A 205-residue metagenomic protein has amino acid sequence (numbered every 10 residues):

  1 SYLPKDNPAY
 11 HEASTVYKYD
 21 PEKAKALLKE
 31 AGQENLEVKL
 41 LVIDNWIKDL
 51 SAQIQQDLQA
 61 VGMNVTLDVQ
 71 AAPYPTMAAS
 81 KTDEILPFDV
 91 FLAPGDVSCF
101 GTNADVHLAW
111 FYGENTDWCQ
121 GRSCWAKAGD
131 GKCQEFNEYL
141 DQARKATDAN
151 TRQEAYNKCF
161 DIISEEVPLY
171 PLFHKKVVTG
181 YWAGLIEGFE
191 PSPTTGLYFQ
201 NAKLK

Functional and structural regions predicted by a protein language model:
S1-N64, D68, D130, E135-E138 (+4 more regions): Append "and occasionally in soluble cytosolic enzymes with long acidic Gly/Pro-rich linkers
P4-K23, A79-L86, A109-D141, F173-K205: Short, solvent-exposed loop/beta-turn-alpha elements that line the ligand-binding surface or hinge of extracytoplasmic
Y10, W46-D49, Y74-T76, S98-T102 (+1 more regions): Flexible loop/turn segments at secondary-structure boundaries
E30-W46, F88-P94, K145-A183: Bilobed periplasmic-binding protein-like "clamshell/Venus-flytrap" ligand-binding domains
D49-S51, A79, T102, Q153 (+1 more regions): Extended hydrophobic-aromatic, low-complexity segments
Q59, M63, T82, D96 (+5 more regions): Hydrophobic alpha-helix feature that most strongly marks membrane-spanning transmembrane helices and their immediate
Q59-W118, A155: Periplasmic binding protein-like
